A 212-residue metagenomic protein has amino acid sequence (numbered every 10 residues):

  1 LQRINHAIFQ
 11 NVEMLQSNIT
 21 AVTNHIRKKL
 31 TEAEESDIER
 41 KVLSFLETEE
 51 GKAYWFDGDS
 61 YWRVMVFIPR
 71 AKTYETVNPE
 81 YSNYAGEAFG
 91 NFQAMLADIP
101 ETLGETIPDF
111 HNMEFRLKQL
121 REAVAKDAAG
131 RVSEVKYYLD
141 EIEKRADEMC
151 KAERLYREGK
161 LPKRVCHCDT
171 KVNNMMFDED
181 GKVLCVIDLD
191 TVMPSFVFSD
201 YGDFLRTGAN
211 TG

Functional and structural regions predicted by a protein language model:
L1-D59, E179-K182: Conserved NTP-binding catalytic cores of kinases and kinase-like/nucleotidyltransferase enzymes across multiple kinase
R3-Q16, F67-A88, D98-H167, V172-C185: ATP-dependent phospho-/nucleotidyl transfer catalytic cores
R27, Q93-P100, A209: Protein kinase-like catalytic domain
L43-Y84: Conserved structural core of kinase catalytic domains
S60-R63, F115, D200-D203: Generic alpha-helical secondary structure signal
K160, R164, S195-F198, G202: Conserved structured core elements
I187-M193: Activation of the activation-loop gatekeeper triad in protein kinase-fold domains
F198-G212: Active-site activation/catalytic loop segments of kinase-like enzymes and analogous catalytic loops in related
